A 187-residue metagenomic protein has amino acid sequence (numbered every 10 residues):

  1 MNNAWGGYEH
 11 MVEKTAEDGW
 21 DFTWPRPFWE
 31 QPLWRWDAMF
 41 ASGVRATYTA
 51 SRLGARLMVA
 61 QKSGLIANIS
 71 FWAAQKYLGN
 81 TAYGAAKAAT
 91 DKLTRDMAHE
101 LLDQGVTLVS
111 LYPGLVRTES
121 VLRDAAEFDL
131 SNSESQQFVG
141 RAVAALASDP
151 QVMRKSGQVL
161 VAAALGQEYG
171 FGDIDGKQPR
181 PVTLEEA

Functional and structural regions predicted by a protein language model:
M1, A67, L108-L111, V121: Hydrophobic structural elements of the Rossmann-like NAD(P)H-binding subdomain that define the short-chain
G6-G7, E13, E17-R35, F40 (+3 more regions): Catalytic loop of short-chain dehydrogenase/reductase
S51-R52, R95: A short, exposed helix-loop element centered on a Lys and neighboring polar residues
M58-Q61, L102: Helix-to-beta-strand junctions that scaffold the AdoMet/dcAdoMet cofactor pocket in Class I SAM-dependent enzymes
D91, L101-V116, V152-L160: Conserved Rossmann-fold SDR core element
S110, F128-A187: C-terminal helical subdomain
